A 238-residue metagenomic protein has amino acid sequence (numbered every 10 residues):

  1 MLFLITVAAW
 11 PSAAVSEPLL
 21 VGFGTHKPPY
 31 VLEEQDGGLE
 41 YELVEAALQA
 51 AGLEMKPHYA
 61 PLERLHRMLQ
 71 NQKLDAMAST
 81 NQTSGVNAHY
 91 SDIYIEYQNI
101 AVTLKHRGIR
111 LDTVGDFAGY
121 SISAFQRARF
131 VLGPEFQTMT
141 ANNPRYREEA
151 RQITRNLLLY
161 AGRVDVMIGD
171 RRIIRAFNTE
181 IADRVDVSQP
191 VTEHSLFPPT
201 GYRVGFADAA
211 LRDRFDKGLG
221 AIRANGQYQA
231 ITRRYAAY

Functional and structural regions predicted by a protein language model:
A9-P11: N-terminal signal peptide c-region/cleavage motif recognized by signal peptidases
S16-N87, E148-E149, N225, R234-Y235: Extracytoplasmic small-molecule ligand-binding "clamshell" domains of the periplasmic binding protein/Venus flytrap
P18-L32, V114-F130: Short loop->beta-strand "edge-of-pocket" segments that line small-molecule binding or catalytic clefts across diverse
G24-K27, Q98-N99, D183-D216, G220 (+1 more regions): Periplasmic-binding protein-like
Y41-A50, R107, V114-R127, G201-Y238: Extended ligand-binding regions for polar small-molecule ligands
V44-L53, D92-I93, D116-Y120, Q126-A150 (+2 more regions): Ligand-binding cleft/hinge of the Venus flytrap
P57-F117, R127-L132, V191-L196: Acidic, polar ligand-binding/catalytic clefts
E63-L74, H89, G115, Q152-I173 (+1 more regions): Short helices/loops that flank or line small-molecule/ion binding pockets
